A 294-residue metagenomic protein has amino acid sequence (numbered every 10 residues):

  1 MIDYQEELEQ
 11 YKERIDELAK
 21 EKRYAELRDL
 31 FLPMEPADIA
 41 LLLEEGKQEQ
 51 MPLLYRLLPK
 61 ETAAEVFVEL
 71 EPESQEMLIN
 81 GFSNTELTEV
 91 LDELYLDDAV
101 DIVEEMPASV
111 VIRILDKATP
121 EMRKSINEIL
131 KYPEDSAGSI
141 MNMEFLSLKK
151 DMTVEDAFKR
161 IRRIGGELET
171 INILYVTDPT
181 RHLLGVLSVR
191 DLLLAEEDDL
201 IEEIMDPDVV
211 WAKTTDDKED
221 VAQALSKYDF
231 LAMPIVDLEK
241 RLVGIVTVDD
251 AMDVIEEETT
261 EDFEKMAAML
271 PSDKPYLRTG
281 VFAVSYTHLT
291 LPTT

Functional and structural regions predicted by a protein language model:
M1-L270: Hydrophobic packing positions in regular secondary-structure scaffolds
E264-Y286: Cytosolic-side membrane-insertion boundary helix
T287-T293: Conserved small/polar residues in nucleotide/adenosyl-binding loops
